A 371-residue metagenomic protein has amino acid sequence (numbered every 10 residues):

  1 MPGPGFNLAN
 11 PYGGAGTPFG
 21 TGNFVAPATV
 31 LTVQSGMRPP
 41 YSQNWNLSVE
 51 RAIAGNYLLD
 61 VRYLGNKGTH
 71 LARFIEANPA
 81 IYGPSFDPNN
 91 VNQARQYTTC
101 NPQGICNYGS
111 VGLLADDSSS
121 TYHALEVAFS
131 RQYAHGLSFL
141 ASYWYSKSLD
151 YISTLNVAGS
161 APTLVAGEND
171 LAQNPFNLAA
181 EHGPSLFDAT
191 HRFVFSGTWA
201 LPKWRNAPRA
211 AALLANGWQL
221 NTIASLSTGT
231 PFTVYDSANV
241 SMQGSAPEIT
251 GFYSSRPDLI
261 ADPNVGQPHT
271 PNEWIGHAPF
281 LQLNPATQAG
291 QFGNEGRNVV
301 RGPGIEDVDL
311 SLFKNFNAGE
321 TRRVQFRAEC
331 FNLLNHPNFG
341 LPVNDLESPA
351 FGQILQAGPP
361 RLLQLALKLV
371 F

Functional and structural regions predicted by a protein language model:
F6-F371: Short, solvent-exposed micro-motifs at the edges of structured domains
